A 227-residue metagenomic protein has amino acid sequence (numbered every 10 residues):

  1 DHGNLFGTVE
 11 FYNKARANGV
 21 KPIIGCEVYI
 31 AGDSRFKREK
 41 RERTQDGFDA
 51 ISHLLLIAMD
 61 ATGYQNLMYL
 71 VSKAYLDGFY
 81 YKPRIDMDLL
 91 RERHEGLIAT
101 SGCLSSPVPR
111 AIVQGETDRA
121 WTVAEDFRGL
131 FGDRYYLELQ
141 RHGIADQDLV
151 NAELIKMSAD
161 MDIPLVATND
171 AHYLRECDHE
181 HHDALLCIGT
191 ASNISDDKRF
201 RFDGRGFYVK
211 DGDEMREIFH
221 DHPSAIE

Functional and structural regions predicted by a protein language model:
H2-E227: Phosphodiester-processing cores and adjacent nucleic acid-binding clamps
